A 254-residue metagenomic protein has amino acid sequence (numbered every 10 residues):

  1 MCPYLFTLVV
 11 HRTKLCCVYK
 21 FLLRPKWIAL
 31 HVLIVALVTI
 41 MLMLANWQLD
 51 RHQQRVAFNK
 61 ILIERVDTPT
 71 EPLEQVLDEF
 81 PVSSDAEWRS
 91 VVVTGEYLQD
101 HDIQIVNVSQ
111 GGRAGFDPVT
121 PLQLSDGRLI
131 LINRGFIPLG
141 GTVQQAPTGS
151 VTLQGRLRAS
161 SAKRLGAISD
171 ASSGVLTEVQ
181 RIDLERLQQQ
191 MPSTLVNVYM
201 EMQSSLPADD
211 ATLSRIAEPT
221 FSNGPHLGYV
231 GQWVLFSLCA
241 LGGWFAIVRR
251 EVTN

Functional and structural regions predicted by a protein language model:
M1-C17: N-terminal amphipathic/basic-hydrophobic helices that include classical n-h-c signal peptides and signal-anchor
K14-N254: Surface-exposed, charge/polar-rich loops and edge strands
